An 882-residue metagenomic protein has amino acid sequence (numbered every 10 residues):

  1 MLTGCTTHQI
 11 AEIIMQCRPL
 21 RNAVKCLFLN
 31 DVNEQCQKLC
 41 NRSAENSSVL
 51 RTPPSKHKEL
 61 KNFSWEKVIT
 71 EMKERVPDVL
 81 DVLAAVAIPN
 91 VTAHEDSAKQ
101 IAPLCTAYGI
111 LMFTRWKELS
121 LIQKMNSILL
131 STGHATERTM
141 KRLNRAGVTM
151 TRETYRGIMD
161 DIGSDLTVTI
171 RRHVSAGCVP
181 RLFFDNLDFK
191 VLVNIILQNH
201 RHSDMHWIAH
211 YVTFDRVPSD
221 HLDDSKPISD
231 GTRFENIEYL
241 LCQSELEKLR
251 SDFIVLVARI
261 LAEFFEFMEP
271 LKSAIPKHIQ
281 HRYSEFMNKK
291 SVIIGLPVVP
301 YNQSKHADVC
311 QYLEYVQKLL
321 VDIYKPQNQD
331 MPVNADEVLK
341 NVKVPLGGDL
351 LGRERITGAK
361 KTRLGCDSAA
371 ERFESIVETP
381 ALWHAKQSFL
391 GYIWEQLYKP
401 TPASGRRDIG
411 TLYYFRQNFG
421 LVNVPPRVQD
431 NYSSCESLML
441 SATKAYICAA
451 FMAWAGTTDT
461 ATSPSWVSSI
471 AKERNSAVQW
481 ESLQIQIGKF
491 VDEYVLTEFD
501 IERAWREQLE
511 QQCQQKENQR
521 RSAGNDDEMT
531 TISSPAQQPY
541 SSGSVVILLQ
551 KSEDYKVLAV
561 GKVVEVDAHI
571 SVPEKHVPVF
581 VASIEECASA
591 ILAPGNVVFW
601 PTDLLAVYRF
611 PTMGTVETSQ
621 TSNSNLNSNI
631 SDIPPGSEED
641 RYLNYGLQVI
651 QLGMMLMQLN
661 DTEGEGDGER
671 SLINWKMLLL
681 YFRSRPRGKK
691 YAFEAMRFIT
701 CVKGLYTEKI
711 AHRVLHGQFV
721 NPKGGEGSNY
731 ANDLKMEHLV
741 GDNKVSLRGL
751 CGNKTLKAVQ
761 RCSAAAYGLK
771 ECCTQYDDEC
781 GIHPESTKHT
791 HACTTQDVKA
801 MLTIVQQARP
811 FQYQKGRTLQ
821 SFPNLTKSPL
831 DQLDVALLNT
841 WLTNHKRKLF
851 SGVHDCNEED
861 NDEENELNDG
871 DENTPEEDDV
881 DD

Functional and structural regions predicted by a protein language model:
M1-A536, S542-V545, E553, A559-D882: Buried hydrophobic core signal strongest for RNase H-like alpha/beta domains in large, well-folded nucleic-acid enzymes
